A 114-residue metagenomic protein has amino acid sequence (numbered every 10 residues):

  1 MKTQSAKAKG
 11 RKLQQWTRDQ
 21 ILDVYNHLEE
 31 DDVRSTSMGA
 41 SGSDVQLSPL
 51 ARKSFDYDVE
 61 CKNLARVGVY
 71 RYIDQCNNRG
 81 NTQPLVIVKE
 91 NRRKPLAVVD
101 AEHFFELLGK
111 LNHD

Functional and structural regions predicted by a protein language model:
M1-D114: Catalytic phosphate/metal-binding cores of nucleic-acid and nucleotide-processing enzymes, i.e., regions that mediate
